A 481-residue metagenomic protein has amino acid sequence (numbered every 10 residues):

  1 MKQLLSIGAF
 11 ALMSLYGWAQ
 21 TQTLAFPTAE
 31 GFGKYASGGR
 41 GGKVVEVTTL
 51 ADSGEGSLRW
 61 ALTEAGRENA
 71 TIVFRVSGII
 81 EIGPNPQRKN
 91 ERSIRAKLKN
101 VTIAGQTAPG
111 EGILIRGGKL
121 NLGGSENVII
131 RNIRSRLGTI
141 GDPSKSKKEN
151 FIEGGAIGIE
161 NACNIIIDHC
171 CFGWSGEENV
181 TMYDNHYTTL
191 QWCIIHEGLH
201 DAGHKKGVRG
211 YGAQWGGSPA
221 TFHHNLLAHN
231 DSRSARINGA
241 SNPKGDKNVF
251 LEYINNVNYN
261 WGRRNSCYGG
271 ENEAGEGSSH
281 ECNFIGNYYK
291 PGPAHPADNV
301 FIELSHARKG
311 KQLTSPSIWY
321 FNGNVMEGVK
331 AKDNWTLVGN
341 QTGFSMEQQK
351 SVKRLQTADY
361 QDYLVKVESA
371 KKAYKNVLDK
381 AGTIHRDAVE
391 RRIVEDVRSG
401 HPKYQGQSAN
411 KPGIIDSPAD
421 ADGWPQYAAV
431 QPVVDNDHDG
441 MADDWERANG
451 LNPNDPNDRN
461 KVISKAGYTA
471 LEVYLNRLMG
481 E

Functional and structural regions predicted by a protein language model:
M1-T21: Bacterial Sec-dependent N-terminal signal peptides
L24-I72, D458: Acidic Gly/Asp/Thr-rich repetitive segments characteristic of extracellular carbohydrate-active and adhesion proteins
A51-G54, V76-I80, T107-G110, G292-H295 (+2 more regions): Acidic glycine-/aspartate-rich tracts in secreted/extracellular proteins
I72, I103-A104, I115, V128-I130 (+6 more regions): All-beta strand scaffolds that present successive hydrophobic residues in beta-strands
E81-P219: Right-handed parallel beta-helix
K119, A156, E178-N179, D201-A202 (+6 more regions): Structural detector of coil-to-beta-strand junctions
R236, S241, D246-P418: Extracellular beta-rich repeat passengers
A428-V434, D444-E481: Proline-centered structural pivot motif
